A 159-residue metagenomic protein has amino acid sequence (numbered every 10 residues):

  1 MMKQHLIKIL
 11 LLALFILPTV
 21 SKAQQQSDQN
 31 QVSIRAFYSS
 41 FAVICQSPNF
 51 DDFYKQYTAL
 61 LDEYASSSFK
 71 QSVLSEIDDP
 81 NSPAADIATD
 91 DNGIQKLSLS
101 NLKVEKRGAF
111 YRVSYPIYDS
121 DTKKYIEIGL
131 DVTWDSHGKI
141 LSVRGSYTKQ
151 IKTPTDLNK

Functional and structural regions predicted by a protein language model:
M1-I9: Bacterial N-terminal signal peptides that target proteins for export
I9-P18: Bacterial N-terminal signal peptides
T19-A23: Sec/Tat signal peptide C-region and signal peptidase I cleavage site
D28-Q56: Short, aromatic-enriched amphipathic alpha-helices that serve as compact interaction elements
P48-D78: Short, well-ordered alpha-helical segments enriched in acidic and aromatic residues
E76-K123: Surface-exposed, charged secondary-structure patches
L102, I128-W134: Hydrophobic/aromatic beta-strand elements that line small-molecule binding cavities or substrate pockets in beta-rich
S142-K159: Low-complexity, intrinsically disordered terminal/linker segments enriched in charged and Gly/Pro repeats
